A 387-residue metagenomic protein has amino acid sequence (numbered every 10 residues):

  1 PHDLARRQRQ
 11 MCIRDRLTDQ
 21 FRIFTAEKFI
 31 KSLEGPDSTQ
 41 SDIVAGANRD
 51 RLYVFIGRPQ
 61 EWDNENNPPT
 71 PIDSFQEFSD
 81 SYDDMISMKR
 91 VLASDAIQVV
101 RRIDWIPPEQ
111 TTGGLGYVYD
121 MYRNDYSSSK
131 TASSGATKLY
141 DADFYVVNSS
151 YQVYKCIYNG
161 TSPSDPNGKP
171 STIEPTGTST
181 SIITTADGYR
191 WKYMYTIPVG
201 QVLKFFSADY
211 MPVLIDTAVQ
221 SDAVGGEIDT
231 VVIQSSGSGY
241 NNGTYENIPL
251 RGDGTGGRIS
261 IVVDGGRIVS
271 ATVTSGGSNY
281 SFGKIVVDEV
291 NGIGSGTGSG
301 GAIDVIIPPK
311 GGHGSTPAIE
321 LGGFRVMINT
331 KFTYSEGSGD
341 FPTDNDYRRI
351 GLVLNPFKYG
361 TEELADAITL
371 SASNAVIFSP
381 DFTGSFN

Functional and structural regions predicted by a protein language model:
P1-D15: Single conserved hydrophobic/aromatic residue that forms the stacking wall/gate of nucleotide- or nucleobase-binding
P1-D3, A136, V146, R251: Generic marker of residues within folded, mature protein domains
R9, Y151-Q152, D264-V269: Beta-strand-connecting loop/turn residues
Q10-C12, T25, E61, I328 (+1 more regions): Sequence-pattern detector for short linear motifs and compositional/periodic biases rather than a specific fold
R14-V224, A302-G323, P342: Tryptophan-rich substrate-binding surfaces of secreted polymer-degrading and adhesive proteins
T185-N387: Conserved, function-critical positions that sit in or immediately flank catalytic and ligand-binding motifs
